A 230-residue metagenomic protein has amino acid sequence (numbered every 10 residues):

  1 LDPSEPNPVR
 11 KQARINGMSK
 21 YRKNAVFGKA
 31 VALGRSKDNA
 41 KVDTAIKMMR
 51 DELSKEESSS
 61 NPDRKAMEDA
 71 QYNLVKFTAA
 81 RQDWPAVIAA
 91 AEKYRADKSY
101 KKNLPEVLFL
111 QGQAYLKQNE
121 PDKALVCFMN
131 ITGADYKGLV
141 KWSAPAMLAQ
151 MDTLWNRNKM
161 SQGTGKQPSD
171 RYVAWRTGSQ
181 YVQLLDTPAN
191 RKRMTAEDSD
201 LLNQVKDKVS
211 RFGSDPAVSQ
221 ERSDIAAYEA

Functional and structural regions predicted by a protein language model:
L1-A230: Acidic, polar-rich low-complexity tracts and alpha-helical solenoid repeat scaffolds
